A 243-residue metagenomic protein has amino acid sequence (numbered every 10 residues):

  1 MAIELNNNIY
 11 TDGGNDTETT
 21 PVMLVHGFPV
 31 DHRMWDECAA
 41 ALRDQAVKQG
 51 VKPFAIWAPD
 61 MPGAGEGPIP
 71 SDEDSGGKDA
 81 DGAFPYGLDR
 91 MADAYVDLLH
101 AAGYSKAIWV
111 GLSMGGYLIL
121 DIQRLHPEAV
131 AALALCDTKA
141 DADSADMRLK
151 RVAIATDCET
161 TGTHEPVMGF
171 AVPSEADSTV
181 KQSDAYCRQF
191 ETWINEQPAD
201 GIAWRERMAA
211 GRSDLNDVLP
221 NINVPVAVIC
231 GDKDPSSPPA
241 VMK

Functional and structural regions predicted by a protein language model:
A2-T19, R33-V110, L125: Active-site loop/oxyanion-hole signature of alpha/beta-hydrolase fold enzymes
T19-G27: Short beta-strand element of the alpha/beta-hydrolase
G27-V30, S113: Active-site glycine-rich loops that stabilize anionic/oxyanionic intermediates across multiple enzyme folds
I108, A131-A134, P220: Residue in the alpha/beta-hydrolase core beta-strand immediately N-terminal to the catalytic nucleophile
Y117-G169, S174: Flexible "cap/lid" loop of the alpha/beta hydrolase fold
D143-L149, T161-N223: Conserved alpha/beta-hydrolase catalytic His-Asp/Glu region
N221-I222, V228-C230, D234: Short beta-strand/loop motif that positions the catalytic acidic residue of the alpha/beta-hydrolase fold
V224, P238-K243: Short alpha-helix in the alpha/beta-hydrolase fold that links the catalytic acid
